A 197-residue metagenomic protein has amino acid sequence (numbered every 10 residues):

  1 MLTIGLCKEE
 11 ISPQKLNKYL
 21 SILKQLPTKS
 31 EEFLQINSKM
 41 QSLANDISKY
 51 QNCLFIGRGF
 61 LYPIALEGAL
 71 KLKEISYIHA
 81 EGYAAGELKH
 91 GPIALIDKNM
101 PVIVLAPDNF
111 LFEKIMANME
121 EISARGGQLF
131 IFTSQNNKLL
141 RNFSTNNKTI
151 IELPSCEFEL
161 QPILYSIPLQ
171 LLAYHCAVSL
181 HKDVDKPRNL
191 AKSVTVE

Functional and structural regions predicted by a protein language model:
M1-E197: A SIS-like phosphosugar-recognition module
